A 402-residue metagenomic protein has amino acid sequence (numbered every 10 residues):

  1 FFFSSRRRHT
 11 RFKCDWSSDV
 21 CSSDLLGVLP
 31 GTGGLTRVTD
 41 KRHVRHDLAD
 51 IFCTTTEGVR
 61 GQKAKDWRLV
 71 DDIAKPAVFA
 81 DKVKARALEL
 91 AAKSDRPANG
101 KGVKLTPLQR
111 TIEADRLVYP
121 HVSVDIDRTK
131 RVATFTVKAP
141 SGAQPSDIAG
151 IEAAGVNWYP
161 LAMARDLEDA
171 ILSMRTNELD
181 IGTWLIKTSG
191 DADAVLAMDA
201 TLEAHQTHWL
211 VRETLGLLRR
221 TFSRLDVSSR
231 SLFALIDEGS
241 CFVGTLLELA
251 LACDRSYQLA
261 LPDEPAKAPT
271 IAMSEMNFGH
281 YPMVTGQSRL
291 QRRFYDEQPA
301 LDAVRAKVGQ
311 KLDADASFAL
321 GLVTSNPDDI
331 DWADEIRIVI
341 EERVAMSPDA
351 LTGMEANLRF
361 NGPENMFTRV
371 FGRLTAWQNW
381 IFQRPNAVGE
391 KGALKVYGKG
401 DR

Functional and structural regions predicted by a protein language model:
F1-W16, V20: Single conserved hydrophobic/aromatic residue that forms the stacking wall/gate of nucleotide- or nucleobase-binding
R6, R11, E248-A252, S256: Catalytic nucleophile loop of clan PA
R11, R37-V38, I51, L249 (+2 more regions): Hydrophobic/aromatic ligand-binding patch that stacks against planar heteroaromatic rings of cofactors or nucleotides
S23-R45, R60-G61: Mobile "lid/hinge" segments at catalytic clefts and subdomain interfaces of large enzymes
L25, L35-T36, L259-H280, V284-L290 (+1 more regions): Catalytic binding pocket for nucleotide-activated donors in carbohydrate/polymer assembly enzymes
L35-L48, G286-D302, K311: Hydrophobic, secondary-structure "cap" segments at the distal end of domains
H43-L48, F52-D66, I73-L249, Y257-A266 (+4 more regions): C-terminal alpha-helix plus adjacent terminal tail
V70-D71, D254-S256, V323-T324: Receiver (REC) domain switch/active-site residues of two-component response regulators
